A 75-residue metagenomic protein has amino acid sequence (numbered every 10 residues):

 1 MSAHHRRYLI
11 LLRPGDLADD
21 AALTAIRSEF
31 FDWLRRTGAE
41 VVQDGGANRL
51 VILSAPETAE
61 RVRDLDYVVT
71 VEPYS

Functional and structural regions predicted by a protein language model:
S2-S75: Inhibitory N-terminal propeptides of secreted protease zymogens
